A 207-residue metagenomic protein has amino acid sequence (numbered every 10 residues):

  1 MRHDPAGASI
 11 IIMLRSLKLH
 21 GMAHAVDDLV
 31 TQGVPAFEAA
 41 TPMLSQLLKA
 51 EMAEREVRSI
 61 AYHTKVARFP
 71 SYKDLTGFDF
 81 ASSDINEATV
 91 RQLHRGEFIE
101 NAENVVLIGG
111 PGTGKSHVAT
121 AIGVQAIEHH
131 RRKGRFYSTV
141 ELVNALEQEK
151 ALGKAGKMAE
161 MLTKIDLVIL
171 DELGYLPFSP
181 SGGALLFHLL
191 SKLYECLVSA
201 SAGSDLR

Functional and structural regions predicted by a protein language model:
M1-I12: Intrinsically disordered, low-complexity and often Lys/Arg-enriched segments
I11, R15, L19-P70: Interdomain "pre-motor" coupling segment immediately N-terminal to P-loop NTPase/helicase cores
S45-N104: AAA+ P-loop ATPase motor domain of ring mechanoenzymes
Q46, A50, A121-Q125, H188 (+1 more regions): Short, residue-level hotspots on alpha-helical faces of the histone-fold and other alpha-helical interaction modules
I85-K164: Conserved P-loop
L142-K164, L173-R207: Replace "adjacent to P-loop NTPase cores in ATP/GTP-dependent enzymes" with "adjacent to NTP-binding cores
L167: Walker B motif beta-strand of ABC-family P-loop ATPases
